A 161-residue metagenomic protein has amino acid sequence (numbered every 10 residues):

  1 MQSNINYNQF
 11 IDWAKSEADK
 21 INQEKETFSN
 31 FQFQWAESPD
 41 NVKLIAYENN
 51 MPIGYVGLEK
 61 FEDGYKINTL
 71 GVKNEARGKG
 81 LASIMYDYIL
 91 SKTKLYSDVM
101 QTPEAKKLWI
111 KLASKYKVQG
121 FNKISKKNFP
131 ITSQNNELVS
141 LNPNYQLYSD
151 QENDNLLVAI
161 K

Functional and structural regions predicted by a protein language model:
M1-A14, Q34-M51, K94-K161: Terminal substrate-recognition subdomain of acyl/acetyltransferases
F10-T27, Q32: Negatively charged, low-complexity tracts enriched in Asp/Glu with abundant Ser/Thr
D19-Q23, A82, S140-Y148: Intrinsically disordered, low-complexity boundary segments flanking structured domains
S29-G71: A conserved beta-strand-loop-helix scaffold within acyl/acetyltransferase catalytic domains
D63, L90-L95: Short glycine/proline-enriched coil/turn segments at helix->beta-strand junctions
N68-N74, Y96-D98: A short, exposed loop/beta-hairpin motif centered on an aromatic-Gly-Thr core
V72-S91: Conserved acetyl-CoA-binding loop-helix of GNAT-fold acetyltransferases
